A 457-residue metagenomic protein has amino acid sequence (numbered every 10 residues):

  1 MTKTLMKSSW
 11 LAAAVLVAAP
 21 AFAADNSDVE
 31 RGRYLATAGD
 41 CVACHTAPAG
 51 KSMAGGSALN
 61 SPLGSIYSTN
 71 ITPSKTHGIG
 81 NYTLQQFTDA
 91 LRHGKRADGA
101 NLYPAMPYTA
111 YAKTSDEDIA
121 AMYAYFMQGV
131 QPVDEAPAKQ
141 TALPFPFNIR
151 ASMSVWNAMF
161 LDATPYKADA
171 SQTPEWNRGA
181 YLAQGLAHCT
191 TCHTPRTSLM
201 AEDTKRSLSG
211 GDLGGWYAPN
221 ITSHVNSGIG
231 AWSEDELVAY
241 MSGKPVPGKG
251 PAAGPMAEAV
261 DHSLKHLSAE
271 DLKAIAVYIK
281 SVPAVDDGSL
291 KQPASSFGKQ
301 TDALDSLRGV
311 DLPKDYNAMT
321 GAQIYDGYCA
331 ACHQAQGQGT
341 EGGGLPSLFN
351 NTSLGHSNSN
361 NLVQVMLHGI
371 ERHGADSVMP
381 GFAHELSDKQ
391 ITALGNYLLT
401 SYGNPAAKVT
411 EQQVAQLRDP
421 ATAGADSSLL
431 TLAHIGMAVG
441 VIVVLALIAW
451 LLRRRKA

Functional and structural regions predicted by a protein language model:
M1-D28, I66-T69, A90, K95-D98 (+4 more regions): Post-cleavage N-terminal segment of exported redox proteins
N26-A47, K51-N60, M153-N157, K167-T197 (+4 more regions): Sequence/structural segment immediately N-terminal to covalent heme-attachment motifs in c-type and related
E30-R31, A38, A43-T46, S52-G78 (+5 more regions): Sequence context of c-type cytochrome heme-c attachment sites
Y34-T46, T69-N70, Q85-H93, P104-P107 (+10 more regions): C-type cytochrome heme c attachment motif
G39-D40, H45-P48, K75, L91-G99 (+13 more regions): Sec/Tat-exported extracytoplasmic proteins
A54-P62, P195-K244: Active-site substrate-binding loop specific to GH73 endo-beta-N-acetylglucosaminidase modules in bacterial autolysins
S65-N81, R92-E117, P137-A142, A218-I229 (+3 more regions): Axial heme c-ligation environment in periplasmic c-type cytochrome domains
N81-Q86, R96-Y103, R196-A201, S209-L213 (+5 more regions): Extended intrinsically disordered, low-complexity coil regions enriched in Ser, Thr, Gly, Ala and often Pro
